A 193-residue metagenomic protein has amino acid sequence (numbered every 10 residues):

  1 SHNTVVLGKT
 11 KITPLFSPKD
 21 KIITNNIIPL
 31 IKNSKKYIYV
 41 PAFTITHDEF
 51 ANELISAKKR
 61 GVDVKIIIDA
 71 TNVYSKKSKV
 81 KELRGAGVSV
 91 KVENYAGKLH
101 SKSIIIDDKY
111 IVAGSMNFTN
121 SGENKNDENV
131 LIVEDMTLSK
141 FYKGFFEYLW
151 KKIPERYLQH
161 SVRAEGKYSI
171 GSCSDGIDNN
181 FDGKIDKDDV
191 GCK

Functional and structural regions predicted by a protein language model:
S1-N25: Aspartyl protease catalytic domain
S1-V6, Y37, H47-K167: PLD/PLD-like phosphodiesterase catalytic module centered on the HKD motif
L15-T24, F43-D48, N72: A general structural motif
T24, L30-K36: Secondary-structure "cap/kink" motif recognition
N26-I27, L54: Generic hydrophobic alpha-helical segments
A164-K193: Extracellular calcium-associated, cysteine-rich motifs in secreted modular proteins
